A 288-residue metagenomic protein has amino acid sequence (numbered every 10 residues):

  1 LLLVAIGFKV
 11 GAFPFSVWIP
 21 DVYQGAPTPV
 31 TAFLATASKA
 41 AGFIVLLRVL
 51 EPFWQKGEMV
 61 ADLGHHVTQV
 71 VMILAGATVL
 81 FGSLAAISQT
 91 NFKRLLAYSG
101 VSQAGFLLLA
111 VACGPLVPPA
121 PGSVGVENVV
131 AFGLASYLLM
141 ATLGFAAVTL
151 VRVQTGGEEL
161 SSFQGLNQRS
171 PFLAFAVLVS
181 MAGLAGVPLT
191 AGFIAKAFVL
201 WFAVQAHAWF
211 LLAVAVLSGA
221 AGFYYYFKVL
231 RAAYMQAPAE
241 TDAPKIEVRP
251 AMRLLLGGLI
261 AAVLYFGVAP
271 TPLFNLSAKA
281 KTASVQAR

Functional and structural regions predicted by a protein language model:
L1-R288: Alpha-helical transmembrane segments of multi-pass membrane proteins predominantly involved in bioenergetics
